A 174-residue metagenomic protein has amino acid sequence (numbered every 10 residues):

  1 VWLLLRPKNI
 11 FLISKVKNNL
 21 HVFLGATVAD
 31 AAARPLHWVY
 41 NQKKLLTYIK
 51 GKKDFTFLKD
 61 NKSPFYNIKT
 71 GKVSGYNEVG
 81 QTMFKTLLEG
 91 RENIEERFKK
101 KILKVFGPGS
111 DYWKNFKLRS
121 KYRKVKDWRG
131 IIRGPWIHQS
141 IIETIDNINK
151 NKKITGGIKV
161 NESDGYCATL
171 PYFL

Functional and structural regions predicted by a protein language model:
N9-L174: Structured, active/binding-site neighborhoods that engage oxygen-rich ligands
